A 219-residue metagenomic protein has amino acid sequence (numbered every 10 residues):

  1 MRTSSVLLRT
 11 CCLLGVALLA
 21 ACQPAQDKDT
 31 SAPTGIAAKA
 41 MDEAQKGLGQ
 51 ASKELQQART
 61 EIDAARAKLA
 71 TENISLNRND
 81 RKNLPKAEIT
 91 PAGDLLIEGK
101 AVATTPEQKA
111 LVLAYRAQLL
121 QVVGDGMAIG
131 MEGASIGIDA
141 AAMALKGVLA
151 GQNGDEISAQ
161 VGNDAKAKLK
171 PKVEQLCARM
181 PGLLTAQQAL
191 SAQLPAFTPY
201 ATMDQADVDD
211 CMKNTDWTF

Functional and structural regions predicted by a protein language model:
R2-C12: Bacterial N-terminal signal peptides that target proteins for export
L18-A21: C-terminal motif of bacterial Sec signal peptides marking the signal peptidase cleavage site
Q23-Q26: Bacterial signal peptide processing site
D29-A65: Post-signal peptide N-terminal segment of mature Sec-exported envelope proteins
A37, L169, V173, M212-D216: Extended alpha-helical interaction scaffolds
G47, Q56, D63, A67 (+5 more regions): Cytosolic/nucleoplasmic, non-transmembrane interface domains of endomembrane and organelle-membrane proteins
K68-N73, R78, L84: A composition-biased, non-transmembrane "mature-region" signal
D80-R81, P85-Q205, D209: Mature extracellular/secreted ectodomains of secretory-pathway proteins
